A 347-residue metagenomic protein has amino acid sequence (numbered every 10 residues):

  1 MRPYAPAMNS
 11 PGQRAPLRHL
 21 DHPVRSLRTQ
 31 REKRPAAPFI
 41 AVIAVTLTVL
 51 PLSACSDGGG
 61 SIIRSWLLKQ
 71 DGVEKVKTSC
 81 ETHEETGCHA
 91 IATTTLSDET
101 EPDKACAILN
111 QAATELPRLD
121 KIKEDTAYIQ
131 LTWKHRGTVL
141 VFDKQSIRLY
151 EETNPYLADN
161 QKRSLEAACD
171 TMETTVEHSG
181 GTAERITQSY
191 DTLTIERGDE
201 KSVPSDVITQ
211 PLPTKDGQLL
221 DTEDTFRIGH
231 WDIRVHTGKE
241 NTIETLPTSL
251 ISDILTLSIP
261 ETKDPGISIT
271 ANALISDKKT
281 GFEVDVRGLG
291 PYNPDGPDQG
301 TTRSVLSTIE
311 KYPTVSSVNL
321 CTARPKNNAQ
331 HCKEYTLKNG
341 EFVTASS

Functional and structural regions predicted by a protein language model:
A5-P6, S10-A41: Bacterial N-terminal signal peptides that target proteins for export
P51-A54: C-terminal motif of bacterial Sec signal peptides marking the signal peptidase cleavage site
S56-G58: Bacterial signal peptide processing site
W66-W133, T138: N-terminal Sec/ER secretory leader and immediately downstream segment of secreted/extracellular precursors
G72-T93, G181-I195, T225-F226, T262-V286: Short edge beta-strands and adjacent turn/loop segments
K134-I267: Surface-exposed beta-loop interaction hotspot
K239-N319: Intrinsically disordered, low-complexity segments enriched in Gly and acidic/Ser/Thr residues that form flexible
R303-S347: Hydrophilic extracytoplasmic domains
